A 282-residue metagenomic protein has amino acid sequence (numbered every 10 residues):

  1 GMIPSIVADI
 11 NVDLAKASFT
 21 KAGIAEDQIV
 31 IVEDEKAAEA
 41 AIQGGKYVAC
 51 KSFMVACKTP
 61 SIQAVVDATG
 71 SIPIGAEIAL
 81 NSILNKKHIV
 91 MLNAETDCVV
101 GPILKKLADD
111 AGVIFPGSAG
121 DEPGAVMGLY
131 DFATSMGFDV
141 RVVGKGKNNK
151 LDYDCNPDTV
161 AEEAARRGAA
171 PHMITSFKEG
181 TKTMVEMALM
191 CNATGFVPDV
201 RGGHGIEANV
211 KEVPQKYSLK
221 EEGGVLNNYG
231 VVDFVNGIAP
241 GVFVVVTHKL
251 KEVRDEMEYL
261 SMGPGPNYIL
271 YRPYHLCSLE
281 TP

Functional and structural regions predicted by a protein language model:
G1-A79: N-terminal glycine-/serine-/threonine-rich beta1-alpha1-beta2 phosphate-ribose binding loop of Rossmann-like
M2, T20, I24, K106-I114 (+2 more regions): Generic secondary-structure signature for well-ordered alpha-helical cores
A8-V12, E95, G146: Residues in the short beta-alpha loop(s) of Rossmann-like NAD(P)-binding domains
I10-L14, K51, P60, V99 (+7 more regions): Conserved active-site and cofactor/substrate-binding residues in soluble primary-metabolism enzymes
C50, V90-M91, P116, R141 (+1 more regions): Structural detector of well-ordered beta-strand residues that form the stable sheet scaffold of enzyme domains
T69-N85, L92-V113, S118-D121: Rossmann-fold NAD(P)-binding glycine/threonine-rich loop
A108-G112, P116-K178, K182: Rossmann-like NAD(P)H-binding beta-loop-alpha module
E163-P282: C-terminal catalytic/substrate-binding lobe primarily of soluble NAD(P)-dependent oxidoreductases
